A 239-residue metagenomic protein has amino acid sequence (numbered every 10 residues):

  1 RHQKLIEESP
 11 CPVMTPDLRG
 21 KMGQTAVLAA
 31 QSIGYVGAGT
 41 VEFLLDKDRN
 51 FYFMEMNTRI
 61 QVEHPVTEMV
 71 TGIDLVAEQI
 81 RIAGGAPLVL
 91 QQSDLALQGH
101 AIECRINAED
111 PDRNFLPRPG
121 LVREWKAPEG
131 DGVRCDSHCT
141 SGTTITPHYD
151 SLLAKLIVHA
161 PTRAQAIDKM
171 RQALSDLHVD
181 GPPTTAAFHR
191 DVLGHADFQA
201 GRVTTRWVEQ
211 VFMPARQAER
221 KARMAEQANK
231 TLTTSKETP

Functional and structural regions predicted by a protein language model:
R1-P239: ATP-dependent carboxylate activation and anion-phosphoryl transfer catalytic cores that bind Mg-ATP to form
